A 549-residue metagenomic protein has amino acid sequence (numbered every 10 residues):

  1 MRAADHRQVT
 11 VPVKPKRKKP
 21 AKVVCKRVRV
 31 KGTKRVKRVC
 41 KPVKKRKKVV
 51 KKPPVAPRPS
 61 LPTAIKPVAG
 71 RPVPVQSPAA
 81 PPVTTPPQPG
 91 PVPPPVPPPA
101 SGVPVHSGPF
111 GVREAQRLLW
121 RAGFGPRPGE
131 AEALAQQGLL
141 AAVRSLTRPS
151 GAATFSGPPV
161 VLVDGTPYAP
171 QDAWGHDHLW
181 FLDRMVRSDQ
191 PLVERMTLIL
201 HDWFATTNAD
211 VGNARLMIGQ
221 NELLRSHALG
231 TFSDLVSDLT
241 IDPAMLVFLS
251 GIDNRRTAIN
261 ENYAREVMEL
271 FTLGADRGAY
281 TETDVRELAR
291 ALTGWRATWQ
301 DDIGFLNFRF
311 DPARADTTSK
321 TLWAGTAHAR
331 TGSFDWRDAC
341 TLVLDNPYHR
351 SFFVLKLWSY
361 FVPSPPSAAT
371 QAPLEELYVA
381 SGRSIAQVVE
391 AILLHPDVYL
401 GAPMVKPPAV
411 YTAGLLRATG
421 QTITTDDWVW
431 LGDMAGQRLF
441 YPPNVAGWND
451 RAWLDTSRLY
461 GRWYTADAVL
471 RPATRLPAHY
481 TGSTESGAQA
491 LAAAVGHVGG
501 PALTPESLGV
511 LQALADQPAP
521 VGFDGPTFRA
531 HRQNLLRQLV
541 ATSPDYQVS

Functional and structural regions predicted by a protein language model:
M1-P91: Polybasic, low-complexity, intrinsically disordered segments
P97, L162, W174-F181, N213-L431: Active-site substrate-binding loop specific to GH73 endo-beta-N-acetylglucosaminidase modules in bacterial autolysins
P97-G102, G108-G111, Q116-P126, R350-S381 (+1 more regions): Flexible, low-complexity segments enriched for small/polar residues
A115, A131, L139-A142, V285 (+1 more regions): Hydrophobic/aromatic residues in well-formed alpha-helices
A122, R184-M185, W203-T207, L270 (+4 more regions): Alpha-helix C-capping/helix-to-loop hinge sites
P126-H227: N-terminal accessory alpha/beta regions
D189, V193, T207-V211, L246 (+3 more regions): Amphipathic alpha-helical interaction segments
